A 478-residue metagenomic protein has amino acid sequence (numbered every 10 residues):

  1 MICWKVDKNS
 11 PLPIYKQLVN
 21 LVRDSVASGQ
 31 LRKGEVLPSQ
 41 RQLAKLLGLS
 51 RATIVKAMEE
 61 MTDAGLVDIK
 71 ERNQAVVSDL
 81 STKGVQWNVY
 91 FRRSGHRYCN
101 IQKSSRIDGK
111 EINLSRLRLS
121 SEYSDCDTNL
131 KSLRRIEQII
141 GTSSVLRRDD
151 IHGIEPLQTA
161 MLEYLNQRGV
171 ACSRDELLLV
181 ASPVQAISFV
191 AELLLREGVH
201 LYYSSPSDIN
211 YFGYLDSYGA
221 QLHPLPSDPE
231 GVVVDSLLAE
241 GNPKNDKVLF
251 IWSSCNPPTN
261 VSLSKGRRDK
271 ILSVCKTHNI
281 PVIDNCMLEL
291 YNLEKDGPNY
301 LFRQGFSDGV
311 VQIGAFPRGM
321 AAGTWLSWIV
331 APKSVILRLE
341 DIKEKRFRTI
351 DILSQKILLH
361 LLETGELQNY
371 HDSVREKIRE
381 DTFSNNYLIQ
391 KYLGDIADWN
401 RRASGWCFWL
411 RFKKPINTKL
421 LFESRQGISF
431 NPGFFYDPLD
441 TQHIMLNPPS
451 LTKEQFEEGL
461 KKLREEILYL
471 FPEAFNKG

Functional and structural regions predicted by a protein language model:
M1-R135, E340, E344-D351, C407 (+6 more regions): N-terminal basic, amphipathic alpha-helical segments
L47, Y218, T277-H278, D308 (+2 more regions): Helix C-cap/helix->beta junction micro-motif
D68-I69, C172, F430: Short beta-strand "wing" residues that participate in macromolecule-binding interfaces
N129, F306-E376, E473: Conserved core segment of the aminotransferase class I/II
S144-H278, L290-Y291, D296-Q304, F475: Conserved core of the PLP fold type I
L222, V282, S429-F430: Hydrophobic beta-strand scaffold residues
R375-N386, I396-R411: Conserved glycine-rich beta-strand-loop-beta hairpin in the small C-terminal domain of fold type I
